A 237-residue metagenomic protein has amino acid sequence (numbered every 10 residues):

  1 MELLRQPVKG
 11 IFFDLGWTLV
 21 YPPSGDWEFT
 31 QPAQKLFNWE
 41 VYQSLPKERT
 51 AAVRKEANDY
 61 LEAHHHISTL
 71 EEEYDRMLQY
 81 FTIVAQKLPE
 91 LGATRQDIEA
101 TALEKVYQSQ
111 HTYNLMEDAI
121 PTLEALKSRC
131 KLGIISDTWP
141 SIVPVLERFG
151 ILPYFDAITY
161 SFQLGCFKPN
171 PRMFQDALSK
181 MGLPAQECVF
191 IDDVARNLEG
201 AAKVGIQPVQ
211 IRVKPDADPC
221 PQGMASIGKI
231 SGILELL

Functional and structural regions predicted by a protein language model:
M1-E56, K203: Active-site neighborhood of HAD-like aspartate-dependent phosphohydrolases
M1-I11, R95-Q96, I120, E124 (+1 more regions): Asp-based, Mg2+/Mn2+-dependent phosphohydrolase catalytic module
Q6, Y74-L78, G92-D97, E104-G133 (+1 more regions): Short, acidic loop-to-helix structural element flanking the phosphoryl-transfer center in phosphate-processing enzymes
P22-S24, D118, T138: Acidic donor-diphosphate engagement hotspot in glycosyltransferases and nucleotidyltransferases that stabilizes
F37-V41, P89-G92, R129-C130, G150 (+2 more regions): Glycine-centered loop/turn motif at secondary-structure junctions
K55-L103: A metal-dependent, Asp-based hydrolase signature
A57-E71, Q110-E117, R172, V204-Q207: Short amphipathic alpha-helical segments at helix boundaries and their inter-helical linkers
